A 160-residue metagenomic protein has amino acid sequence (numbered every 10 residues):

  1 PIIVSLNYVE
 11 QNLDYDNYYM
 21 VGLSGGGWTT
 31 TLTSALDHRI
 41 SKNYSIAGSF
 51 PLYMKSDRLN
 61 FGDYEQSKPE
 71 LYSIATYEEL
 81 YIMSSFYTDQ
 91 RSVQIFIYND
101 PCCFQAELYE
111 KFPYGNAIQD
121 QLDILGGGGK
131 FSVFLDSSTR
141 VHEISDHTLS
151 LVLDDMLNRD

Functional and structural regions predicted by a protein language model:
P1-N12: Alpha/beta-hydrolase active-site loop
L13-S24: Alpha/beta-hydrolase fold nucleophile elbow
L23-W28, G48: Active-site loop->helix "elbow" adjoining a glycine-rich segment at hydrolase catalytic centers
G27-H38: Short glycine-enriched nucleophile-adjacent loop and the immediately C-terminal alpha-helix near the catalytic center
K42, P51-G127, T139-V141: The feature captures the conserved acid-bearing segment of alpha/beta-hydrolase catalytic domains
Y44-I46: A short, hydrophobic beta-strand element of the alpha/beta-hydrolase
Q119-D160: C-terminal catalytic histidine-bearing segment of alpha/beta-hydrolase fold enzymes
